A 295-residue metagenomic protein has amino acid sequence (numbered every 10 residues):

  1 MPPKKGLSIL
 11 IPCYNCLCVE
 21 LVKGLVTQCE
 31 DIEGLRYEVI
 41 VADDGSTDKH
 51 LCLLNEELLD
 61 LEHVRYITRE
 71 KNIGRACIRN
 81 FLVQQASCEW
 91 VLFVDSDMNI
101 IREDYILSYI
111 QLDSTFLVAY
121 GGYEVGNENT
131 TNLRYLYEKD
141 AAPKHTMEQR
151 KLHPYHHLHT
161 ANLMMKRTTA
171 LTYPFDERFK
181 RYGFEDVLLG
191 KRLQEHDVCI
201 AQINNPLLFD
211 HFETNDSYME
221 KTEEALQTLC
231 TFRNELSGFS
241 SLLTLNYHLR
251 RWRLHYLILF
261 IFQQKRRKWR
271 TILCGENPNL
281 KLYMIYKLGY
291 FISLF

Functional and structural regions predicted by a protein language model:
N15-E30: Short, well-formed alpha-helical segments that are part of the catalytic scaffolds of diverse glycosyltransferases
D43-C52, M98-N99: A conserved acidic beta->alpha catalytic loop
R69-A86: Glycine-rich, basic loop-to-helix element that forms the pyrophosphate-binding segment of sugar-nucleotide handling
V91: Short aromatic/hydrophobic "clamp" motif used to bind/position activated sugar donors
E103-R134: Conserved donor NDP-sugar-binding/catalytic core segment of glycosyltransferases
T146-M165: A recurrent flexible, glycine/aromatic-enriched loop bordering the glycosyltransferase active site that acts as
R181-L189: Acidic donor-binding loop at a coil-to-helix junction in glycosyltransferase catalytic cores that engages
E224, S241-F295: Non-catalytic, C-terminal membrane-associated alpha-helical segments of glycosyltransferases
